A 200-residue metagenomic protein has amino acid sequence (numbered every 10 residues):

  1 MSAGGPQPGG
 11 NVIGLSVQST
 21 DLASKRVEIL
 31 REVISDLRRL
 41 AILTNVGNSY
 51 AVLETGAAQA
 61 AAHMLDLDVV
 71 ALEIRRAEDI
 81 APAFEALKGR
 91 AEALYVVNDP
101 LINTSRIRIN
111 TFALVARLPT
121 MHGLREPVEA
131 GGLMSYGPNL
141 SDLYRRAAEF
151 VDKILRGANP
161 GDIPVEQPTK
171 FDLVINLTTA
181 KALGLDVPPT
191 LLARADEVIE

Functional and structural regions predicted by a protein language model:
M1-E200: Short hydrophobic alpha-helices and adjacent helix-cap/hinge residues
